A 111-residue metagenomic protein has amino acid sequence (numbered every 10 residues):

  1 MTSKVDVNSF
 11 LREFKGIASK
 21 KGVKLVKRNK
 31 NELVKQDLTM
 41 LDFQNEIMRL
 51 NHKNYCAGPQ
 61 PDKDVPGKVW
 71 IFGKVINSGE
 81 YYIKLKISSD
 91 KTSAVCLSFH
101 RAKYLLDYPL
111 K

Functional and structural regions predicted by a protein language model:
M1-V5, P109-K111: Intrinsically disordered, low-complexity and often Lys/Arg-enriched segments
V5-P66: Compact soluble domain cores
H52-K91: Functional cores of ribonucleases/endoribonucleases
K86-K111: Enriched for short, Lys/Arg-rich terminal
